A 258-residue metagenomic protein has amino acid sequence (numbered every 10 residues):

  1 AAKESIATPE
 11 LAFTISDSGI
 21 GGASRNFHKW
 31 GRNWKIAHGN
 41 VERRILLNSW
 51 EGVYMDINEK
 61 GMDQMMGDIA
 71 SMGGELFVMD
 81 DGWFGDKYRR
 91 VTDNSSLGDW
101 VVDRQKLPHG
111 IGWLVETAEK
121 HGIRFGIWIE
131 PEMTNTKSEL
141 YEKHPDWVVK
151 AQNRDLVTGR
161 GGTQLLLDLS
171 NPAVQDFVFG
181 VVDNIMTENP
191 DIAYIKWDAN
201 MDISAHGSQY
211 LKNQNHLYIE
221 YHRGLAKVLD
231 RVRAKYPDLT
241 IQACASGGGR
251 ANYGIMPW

Functional and structural regions predicted by a protein language model:
A2-D17: Short Pro-Gly-centered flexible turn/kink motifs
I6, G39-N40, A234: A generic structural signal for short, non-catalytic loop/turn and secondary-structure boundary residues
F13, F84, E132-T134, D202 (+1 more regions): Residue-level marker for beta-strand->alpha-helix junctions and adjacent short loops that shape enzyme
T14-R44, E51: Terminal connector regions
V41-I45, G73-E75, H121-F125, D191-A193 (+1 more regions): Short, well-ordered coil/turn segments that N-cap beta-strands
R44-W50, G159-Q164: Short glycine/proline-rich turn/loop motifs
S49-E142, W147-V148, D176-G180, E220-D230: Aromatic- and glycine-enriched glycan-recognition loops and surfaces that form the carbohydrate-binding subsites
D103-G110, T117-K120, E142-W258: Active-site neighborhood of glycoside hydrolase catalytic domains
